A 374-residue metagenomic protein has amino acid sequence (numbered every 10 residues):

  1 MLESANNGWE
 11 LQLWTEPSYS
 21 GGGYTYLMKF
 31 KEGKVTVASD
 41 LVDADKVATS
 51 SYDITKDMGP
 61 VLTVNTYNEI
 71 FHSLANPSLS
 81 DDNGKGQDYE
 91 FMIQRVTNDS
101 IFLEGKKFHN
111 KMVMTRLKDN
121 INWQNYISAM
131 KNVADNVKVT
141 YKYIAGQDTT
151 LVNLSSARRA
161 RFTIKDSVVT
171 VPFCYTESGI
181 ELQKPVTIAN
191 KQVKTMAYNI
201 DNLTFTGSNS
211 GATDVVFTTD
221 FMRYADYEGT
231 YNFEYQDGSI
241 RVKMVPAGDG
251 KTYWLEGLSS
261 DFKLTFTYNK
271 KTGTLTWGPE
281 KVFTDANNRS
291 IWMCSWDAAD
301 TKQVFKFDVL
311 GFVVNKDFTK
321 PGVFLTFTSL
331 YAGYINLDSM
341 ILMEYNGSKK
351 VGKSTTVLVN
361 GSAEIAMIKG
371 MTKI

Functional and structural regions predicted by a protein language model:
M1-F71, V96-N98, F102-Y143, Y224 (+2 more regions): Acidic/polar, low-complexity intrinsically disordered N-terminal segments immediately downstream of a Sec signal
G22-T25, P77-L79, V242-K243: Short, polar loop/linker segments at the starts of domains and inter-domain junctions
Y24-Y26, G86-F91: Signature of short aromatic-glycine-proline-rich micro-motifs recurring in repeat-based ectodomains
K46-S51, H72-S78, M112-R116, V215-F217 (+2 more regions): A short, polar/proline- and glycine-enriched secondary-structure boundary/capping micro-motif
T55-D57, Q94-V96, V245-A247, N269: Short beta-strand micro-motifs enriched in acidic
E69-D88, E181-L182, V186-K194: A cross-kingdom feature marking solvent-exposed beta-strand/loop segments within repeated, beta-rich binding/scaffold
Y89, D99-S100, G322: Polybasic, proline/glycine-rich intrinsically disordered low-complexity segments
Y126-I374: Ser/Thr/Gly/Pro-rich, low-complexity flexible regions
